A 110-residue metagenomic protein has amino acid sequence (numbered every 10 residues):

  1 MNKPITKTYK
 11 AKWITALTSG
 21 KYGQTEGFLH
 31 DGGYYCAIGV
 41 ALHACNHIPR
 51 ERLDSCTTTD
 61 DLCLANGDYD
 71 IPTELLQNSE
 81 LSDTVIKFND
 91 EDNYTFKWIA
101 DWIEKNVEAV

Functional and structural regions predicted by a protein language model:
M1-Y35, A41-V110: Domain-length accessory/inserted modules outside core catalytic folds
